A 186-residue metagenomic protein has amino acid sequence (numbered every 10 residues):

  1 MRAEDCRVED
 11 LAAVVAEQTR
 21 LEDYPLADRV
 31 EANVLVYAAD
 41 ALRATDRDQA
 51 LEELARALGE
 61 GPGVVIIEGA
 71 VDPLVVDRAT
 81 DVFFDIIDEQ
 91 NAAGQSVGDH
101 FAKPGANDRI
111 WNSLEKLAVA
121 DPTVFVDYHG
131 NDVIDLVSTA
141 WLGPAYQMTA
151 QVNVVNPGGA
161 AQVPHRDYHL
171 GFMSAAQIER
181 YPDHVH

Functional and structural regions predicted by a protein language model:
M1-E60: Fe(II)/2-oxoglutarate
E53, A57-P62, V71-H186: Non-heme Fe(II) oxygenase catalytic core, chiefly the N-lobe of the double-stranded beta-helix
I66-E68: Short loop-to-beta-strand entry elements in the cores of soluble alpha/beta enzymes
